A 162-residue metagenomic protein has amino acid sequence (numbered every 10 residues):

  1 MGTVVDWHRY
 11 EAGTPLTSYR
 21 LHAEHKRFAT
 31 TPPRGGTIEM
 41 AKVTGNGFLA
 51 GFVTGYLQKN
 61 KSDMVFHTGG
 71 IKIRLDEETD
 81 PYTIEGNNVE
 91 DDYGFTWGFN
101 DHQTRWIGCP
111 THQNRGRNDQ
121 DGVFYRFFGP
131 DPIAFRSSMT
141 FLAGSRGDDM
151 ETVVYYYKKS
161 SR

Functional and structural regions predicted by a protein language model:
M1-R162: Beta-strand-centric surfaces of beta-sandwich/beta-rich domains
